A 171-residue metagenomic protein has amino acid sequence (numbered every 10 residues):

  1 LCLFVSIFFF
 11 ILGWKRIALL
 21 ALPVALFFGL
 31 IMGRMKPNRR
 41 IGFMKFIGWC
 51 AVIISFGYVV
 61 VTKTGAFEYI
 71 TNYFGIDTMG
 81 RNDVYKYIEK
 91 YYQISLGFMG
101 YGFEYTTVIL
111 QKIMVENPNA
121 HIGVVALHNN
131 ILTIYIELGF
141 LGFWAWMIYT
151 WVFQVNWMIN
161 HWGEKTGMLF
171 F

Functional and structural regions predicted by a protein language model:
C2-L3, F8, A66-F67, G167-F170: Short hydrophobic/aromatic segments of transmembrane alpha-helices and their interfaces
C2-T62, W151-W162: Hydrophobic alpha-helical segments of polytopic membrane proteins
R16, F103-Y105, G142-A145: Short, flexible micro-motifs
A21-V24, H128, L132, I148-W151 (+1 more regions): Short amphipathic alpha-helical surface patches that serve as generic macromolecular interface elements
I41-M44, H128, G167: Membrane-interface helix-boundary signature
V60-T71: Helix-to-loop transition at the C-terminal end of transmembrane segments
N72-L138: Long extracytoplasmic/lumenal interhelical loops at the membrane interface of multi-pass membrane proteins
E137-F171: Hydrophobic transmembrane alpha-helices and their immediate junctions
